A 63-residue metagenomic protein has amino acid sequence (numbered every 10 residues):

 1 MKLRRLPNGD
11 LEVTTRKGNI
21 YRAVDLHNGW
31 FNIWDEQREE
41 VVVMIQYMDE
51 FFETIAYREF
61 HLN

Functional and structural regions predicted by a protein language model:
M1-K2, E59-N63: Short intrinsically disordered terminal tails
M1-T14: Negatively charged, low-complexity tracts enriched in Asp/Glu with abundant Ser/Thr
T14-Y57: Acidic, low-complexity, intrinsically disordered interaction modules
